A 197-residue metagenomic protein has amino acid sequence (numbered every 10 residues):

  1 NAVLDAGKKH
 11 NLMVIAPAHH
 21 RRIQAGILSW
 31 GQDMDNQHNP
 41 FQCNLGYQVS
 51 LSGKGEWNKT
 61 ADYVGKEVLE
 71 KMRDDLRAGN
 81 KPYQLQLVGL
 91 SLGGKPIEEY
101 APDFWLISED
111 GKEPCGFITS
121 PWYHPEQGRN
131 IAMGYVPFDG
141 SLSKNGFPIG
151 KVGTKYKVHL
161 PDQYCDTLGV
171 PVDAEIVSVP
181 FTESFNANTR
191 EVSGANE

Functional and structural regions predicted by a protein language model:
N1-E197: Conserved, structured C-terminal
